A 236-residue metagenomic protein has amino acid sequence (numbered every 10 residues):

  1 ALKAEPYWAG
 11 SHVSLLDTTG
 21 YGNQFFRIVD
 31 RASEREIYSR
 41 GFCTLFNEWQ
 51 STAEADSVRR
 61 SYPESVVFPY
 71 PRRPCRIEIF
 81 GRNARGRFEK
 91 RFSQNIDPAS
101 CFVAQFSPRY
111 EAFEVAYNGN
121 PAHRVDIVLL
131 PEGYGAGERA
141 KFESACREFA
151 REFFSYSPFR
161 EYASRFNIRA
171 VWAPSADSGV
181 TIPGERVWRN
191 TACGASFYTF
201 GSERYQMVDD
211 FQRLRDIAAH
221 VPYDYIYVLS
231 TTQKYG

Functional and structural regions predicted by a protein language model:
A1-F102: Beta-strand-enriched, solvent-exposed domains that form extended recognition/catalytic surfaces
T18, V58-R60, P69-P71, G119-P121 (+2 more regions): A generic structural signal for short, solvent-exposed coil/turn residues that cap or connect secondary-structure
Q24, C75, V125, F166 (+1 more regions): Residue-level detector of short, conserved catalytic/binding motifs and their immediate flanks
F42, R165-F166: Sparse recognition of residues in long alpha-helices and their boundaries
S51, P174-S178, C193: Short alpha-helical interface elements
R91-F92, E203-V208: Short, exposed beta-strand "edge-strand" segments with a Pro/Gly-rich flavor and a Y/T-containing core
A99-E161, A170-I182, V187-W188, T199 (+3 more regions): Fold-level signature of zinc-dependent metallopeptidase catalytic domains
T191-G201: Acidic, His- and aromatic-enriched active-site or binding-groove loops in soluble protein domains that engage sugars
